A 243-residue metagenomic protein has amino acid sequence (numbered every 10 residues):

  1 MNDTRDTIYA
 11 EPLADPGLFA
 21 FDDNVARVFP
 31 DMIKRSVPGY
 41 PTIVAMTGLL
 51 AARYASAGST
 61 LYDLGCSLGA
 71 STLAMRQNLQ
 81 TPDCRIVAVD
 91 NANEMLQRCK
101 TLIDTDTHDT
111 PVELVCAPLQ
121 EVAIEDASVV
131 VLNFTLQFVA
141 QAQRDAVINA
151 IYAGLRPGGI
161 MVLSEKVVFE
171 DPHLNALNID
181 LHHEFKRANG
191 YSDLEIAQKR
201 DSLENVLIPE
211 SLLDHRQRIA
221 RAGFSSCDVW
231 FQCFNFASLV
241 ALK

Functional and structural regions predicted by a protein language model:
A14-F19, D23-V44: Class I SAM-dependent methyltransferase Rossmann-like catalytic core, especially the SAM/SAH-binding loop
G39-A57: Conserved alpha-helix/loop element of class I SAM-dependent methyltransferases that forms part of the SAM/SAH-binding
Y62, L68, T72-Q120: Class I SAM-dependent methyltransferase SAM/SAH-binding core
V131: A conserved beta-strand element that flanks and buttresses the S-adenosyl-L-methionine
D145-P157: A short glycine-rich, Lys/Arg-flanked "PGG" loop and its adjoining helix->strand segment in the class I
V162-A188: Conserved class I S-adenosyl-L-methionine
N205-A222: Short alpha-helix
A222-K243: Core SAM-dependent methyltransferase catalytic element
